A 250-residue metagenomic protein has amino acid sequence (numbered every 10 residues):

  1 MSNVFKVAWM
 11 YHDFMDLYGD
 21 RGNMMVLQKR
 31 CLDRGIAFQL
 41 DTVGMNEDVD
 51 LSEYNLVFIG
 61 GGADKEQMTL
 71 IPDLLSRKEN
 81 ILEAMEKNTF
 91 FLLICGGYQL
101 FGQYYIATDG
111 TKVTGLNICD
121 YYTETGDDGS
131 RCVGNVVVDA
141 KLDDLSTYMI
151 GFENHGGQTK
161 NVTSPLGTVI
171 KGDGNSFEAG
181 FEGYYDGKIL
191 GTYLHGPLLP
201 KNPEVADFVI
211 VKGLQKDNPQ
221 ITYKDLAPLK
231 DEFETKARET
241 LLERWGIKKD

Functional and structural regions predicted by a protein language model:
M1-E83, P200-D250: N-terminal beta1-alpha1 cap of cysteine-dependent amidohydrolase-like domains
N3-F5, D144-M149, Y184-L190: Beta-strand-turn-beta hairpins that frame and shape the catalytic cleft of phosphate-ester-processing enzymes
Y11-D13, G156-Q158, G196-L198: Glycine-rich beta-alpha junction loops
E53-Y54, K87-T89, K112-T114, S146-M149 (+1 more regions): Short coil/turn connectors at secondary-structure junctions
L56-G60, L92, G191-Y193: Structural motif
D64-L142: Cysteine-nucleophile active-site neighborhood
D109-E182: Pocket-forming structural segment of enzyme catalytic cores
S176-K212: A glycine-centered loop/beta-turn motif at secondary-structure junctions
